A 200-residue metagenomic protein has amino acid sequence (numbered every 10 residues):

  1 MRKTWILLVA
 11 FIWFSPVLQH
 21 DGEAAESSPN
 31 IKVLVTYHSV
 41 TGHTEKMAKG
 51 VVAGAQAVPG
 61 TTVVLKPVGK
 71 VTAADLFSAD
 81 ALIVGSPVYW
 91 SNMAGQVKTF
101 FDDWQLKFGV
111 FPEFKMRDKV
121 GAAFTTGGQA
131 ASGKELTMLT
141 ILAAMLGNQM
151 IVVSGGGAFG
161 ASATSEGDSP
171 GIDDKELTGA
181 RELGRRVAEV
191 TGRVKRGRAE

Functional and structural regions predicted by a protein language model:
M1-T4: Positively charged n-region of N-terminal signal peptides that target proteins for export
I6-V17: Bacterial N-terminal signal peptides
Q19-A24: Boundary at the C-terminal end of the N-terminal hydrophobic targeting segment
I31-A55: N-terminal beta1-alpha1 ligand-phosphate binding loop
K49-T61, L146-G147: Short helix-loop-beta junction
G60-K70: A short beta-strand-loop structural module common to alpha/beta enzyme folds
G69-G155: Helix-loop-strand module that forms the ligand-binding subsite of alpha/beta enzymes
V153-E200: Glycine-rich phosphate/pyrophosphate-binding loop and the adjoining helix
